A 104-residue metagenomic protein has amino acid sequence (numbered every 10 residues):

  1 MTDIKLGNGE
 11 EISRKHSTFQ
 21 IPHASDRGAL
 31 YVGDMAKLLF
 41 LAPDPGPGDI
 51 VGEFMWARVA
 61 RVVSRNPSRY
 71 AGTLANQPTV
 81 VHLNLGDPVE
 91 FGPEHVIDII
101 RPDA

Functional and structural regions predicted by a protein language model:
M1-V32: Mixed-charge, Lys/Arg-rich low-complexity intrinsically disordered regions
I12-K15, P78-A104: Intrinsically disordered, low-complexity, charged/polar segments
S25, T73-P78: A structural micro-motif recognizing beta-strand termini and the immediately following turn/loop segments
S25-I50: Short coil-to-beta transition motif at edge beta-strands of beta-rich domains
D49-S64: Short beta-strand-centered aromatic/proline hotspots
E53-A57, Y70, V81, D87-V89: Short beta-strand segments
R65-A75: Short, solvent-exposed secondary-structure boundary/capping segments
